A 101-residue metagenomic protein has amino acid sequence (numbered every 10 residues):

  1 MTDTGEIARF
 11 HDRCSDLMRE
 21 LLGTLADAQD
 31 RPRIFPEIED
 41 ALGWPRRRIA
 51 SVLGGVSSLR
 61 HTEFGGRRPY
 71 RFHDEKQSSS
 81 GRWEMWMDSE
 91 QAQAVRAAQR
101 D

Functional and structural regions predicted by a protein language model:
M1-L21: Short alpha-helical segments that sit at the start of domains
A26-D30: Short helix-capping/hinge SLiMs at alpha-helix to coil transitions
R31-A41: Short acidic, hydrophobic short linear motifs in intrinsically disordered regions
L42-P45, D88: Intrinsic-disorder-associated interaction segments
W44-R67: Short amphipathic alpha-helical interaction segments
G65-P69, H73-E75: Beta-hairpin "wing" of winged helix-turn-helix
H73-D101: Phospho-regulated, low-complexity intrinsically disordered regions of nuclear gene-regulatory and chromatin-associated
